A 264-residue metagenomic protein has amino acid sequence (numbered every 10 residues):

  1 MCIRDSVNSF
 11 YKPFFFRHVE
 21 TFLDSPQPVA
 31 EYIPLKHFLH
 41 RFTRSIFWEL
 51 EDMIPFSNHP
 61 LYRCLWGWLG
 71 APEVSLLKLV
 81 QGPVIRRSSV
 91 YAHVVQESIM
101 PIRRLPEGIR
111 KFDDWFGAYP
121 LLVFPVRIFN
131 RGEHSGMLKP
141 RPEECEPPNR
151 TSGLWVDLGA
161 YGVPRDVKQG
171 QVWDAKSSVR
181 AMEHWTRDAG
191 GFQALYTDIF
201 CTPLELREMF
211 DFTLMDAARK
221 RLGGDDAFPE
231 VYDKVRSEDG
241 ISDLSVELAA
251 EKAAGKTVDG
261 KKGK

Functional and structural regions predicted by a protein language model:
R4-K264: Noncatalytic alpha-helical scaffold of FAD-dependent oxidoreductases
